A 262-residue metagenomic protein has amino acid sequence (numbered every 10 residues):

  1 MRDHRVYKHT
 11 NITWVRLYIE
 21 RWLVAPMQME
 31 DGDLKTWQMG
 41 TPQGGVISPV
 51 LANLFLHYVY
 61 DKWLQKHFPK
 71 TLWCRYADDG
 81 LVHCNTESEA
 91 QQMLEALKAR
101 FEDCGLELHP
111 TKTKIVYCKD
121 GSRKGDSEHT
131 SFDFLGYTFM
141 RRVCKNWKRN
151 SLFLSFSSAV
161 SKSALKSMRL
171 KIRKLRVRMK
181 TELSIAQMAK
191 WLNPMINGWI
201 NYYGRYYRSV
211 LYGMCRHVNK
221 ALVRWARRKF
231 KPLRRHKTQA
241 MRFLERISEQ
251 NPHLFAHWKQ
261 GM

Functional and structural regions predicted by a protein language model:
M1-M262: Non-catalytic terminal/accessory segments
